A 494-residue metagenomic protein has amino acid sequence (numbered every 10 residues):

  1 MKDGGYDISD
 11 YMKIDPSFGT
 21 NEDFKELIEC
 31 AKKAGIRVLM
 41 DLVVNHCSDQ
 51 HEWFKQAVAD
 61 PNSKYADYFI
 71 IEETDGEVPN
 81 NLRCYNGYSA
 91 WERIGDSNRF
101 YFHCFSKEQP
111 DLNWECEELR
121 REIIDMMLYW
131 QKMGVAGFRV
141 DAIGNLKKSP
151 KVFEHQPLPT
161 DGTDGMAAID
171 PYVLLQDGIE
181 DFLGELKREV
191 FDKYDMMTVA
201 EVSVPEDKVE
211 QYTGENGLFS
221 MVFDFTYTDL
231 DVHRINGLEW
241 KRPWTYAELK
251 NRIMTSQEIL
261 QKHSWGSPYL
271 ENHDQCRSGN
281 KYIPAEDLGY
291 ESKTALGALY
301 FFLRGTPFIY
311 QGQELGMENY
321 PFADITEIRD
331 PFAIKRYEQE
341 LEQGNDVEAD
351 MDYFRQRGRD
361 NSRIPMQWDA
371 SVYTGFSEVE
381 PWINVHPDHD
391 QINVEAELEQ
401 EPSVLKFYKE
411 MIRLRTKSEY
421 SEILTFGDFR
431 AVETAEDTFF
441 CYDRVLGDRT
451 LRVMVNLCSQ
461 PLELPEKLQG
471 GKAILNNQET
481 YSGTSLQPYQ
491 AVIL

Functional and structural regions predicted by a protein language model:
M1-L128, K132, N145-E206, Y212-E215 (+1 more regions): Acidic/aromatic-lined carbohydrate-recognition and catalytic surfaces of CAZymes acting on diverse glycans
I28, I124-A136, R252-L260, G297-A298: Short amphipathic alpha-helices and their capping/turn segments at secondary-structure boundaries
V38-M40, F138, T198-A200, P268-L270 (+1 more regions): Hydrophobic faces of well-ordered beta-strands that scaffold small-molecule active sites in alpha/beta enzyme cores
Q156-D164, A168-P171, D181-V190, V204 (+8 more regions): Loop/helix patches that line or flank the sugar-binding groove of alpha-linked glycan CAZymes
Q460-N477: Beta-strand-rich binding/interaction modules
S482-L494: C-terminal beta-strand-rich structural cap/linker in extracellular carbohydrate-active enzymes
